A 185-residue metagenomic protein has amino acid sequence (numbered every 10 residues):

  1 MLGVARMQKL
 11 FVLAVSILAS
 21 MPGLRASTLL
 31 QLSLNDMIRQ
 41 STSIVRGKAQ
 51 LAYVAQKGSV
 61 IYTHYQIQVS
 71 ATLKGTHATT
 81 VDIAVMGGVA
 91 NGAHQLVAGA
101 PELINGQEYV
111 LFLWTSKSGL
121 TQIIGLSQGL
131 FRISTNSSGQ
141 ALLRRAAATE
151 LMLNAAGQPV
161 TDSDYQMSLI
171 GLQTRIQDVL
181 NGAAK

Functional and structural regions predicted by a protein language model:
G3, L10-F11, I17-K185: Transition segments tied to proteolytic processing and entry into folded domains
